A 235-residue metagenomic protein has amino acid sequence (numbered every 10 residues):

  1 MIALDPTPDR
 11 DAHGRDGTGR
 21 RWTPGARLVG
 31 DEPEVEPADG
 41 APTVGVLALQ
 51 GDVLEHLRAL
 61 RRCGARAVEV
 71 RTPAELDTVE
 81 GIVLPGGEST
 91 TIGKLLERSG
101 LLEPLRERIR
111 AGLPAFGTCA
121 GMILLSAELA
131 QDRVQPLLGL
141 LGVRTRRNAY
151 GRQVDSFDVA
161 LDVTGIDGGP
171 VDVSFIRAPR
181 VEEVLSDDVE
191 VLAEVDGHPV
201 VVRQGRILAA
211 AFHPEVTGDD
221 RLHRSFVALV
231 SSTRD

Functional and structural regions predicted by a protein language model:
M1-R98, E103-R108, D220-D235: N-terminal beta1-alpha1 cap of cysteine-dependent amidohydrolase-like domains
M1-V35, R147-D235: Amide-donor transfer/coupling interface in amidating biosynthetic enzymes
A41, V79, A111-L113, Q135-P136 (+3 more regions): Short coil/turn connectors at secondary-structure junctions
L49, A120, F212: Cofactor-binding loop segments of dinucleotide-utilizing enzymes, especially the Rossmann-like FAD- and NAD(P)+-binding
V53, L76, L124, Q131 (+3 more regions): Flexible, glycine-rich phosphate/dinucleotide-binding loops and adjacent beta-alpha linkers at cofactor/substrate
A67-V68, A115, I207: Hydrophobic anchor at the start of a short beta-strand that flanks the dinucleotide cofactor-binding loop
L84, G117, A210: Redox-cofactor binding/interface segments in oxidoreductases and associated redox assembly factors
E88-D162: Cysteine-nucleophile active-site neighborhood
